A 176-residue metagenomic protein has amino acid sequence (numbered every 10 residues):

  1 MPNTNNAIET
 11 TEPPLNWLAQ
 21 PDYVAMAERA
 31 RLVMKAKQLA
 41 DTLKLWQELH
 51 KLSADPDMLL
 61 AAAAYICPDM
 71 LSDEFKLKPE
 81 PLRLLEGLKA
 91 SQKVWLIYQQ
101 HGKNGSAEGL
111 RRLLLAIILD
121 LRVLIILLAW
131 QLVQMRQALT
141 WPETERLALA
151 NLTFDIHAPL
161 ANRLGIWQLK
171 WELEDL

Functional and structural regions predicted by a protein language model:
M1-L176: Active-site helical microenvironments for divalent-metal-assisted chemistry
